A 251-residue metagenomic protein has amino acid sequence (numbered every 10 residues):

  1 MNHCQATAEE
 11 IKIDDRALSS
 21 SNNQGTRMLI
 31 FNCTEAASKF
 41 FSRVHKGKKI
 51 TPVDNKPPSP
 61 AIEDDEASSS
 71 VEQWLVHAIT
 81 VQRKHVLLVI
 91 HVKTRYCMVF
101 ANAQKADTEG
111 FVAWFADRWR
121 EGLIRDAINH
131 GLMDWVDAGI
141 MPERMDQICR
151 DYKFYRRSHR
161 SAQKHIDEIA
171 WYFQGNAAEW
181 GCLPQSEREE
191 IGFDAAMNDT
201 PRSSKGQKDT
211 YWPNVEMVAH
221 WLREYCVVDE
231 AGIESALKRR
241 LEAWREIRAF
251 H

Functional and structural regions predicted by a protein language model:
M1-T80, H85-V86, C97, A101-H251: HHCC-type zinc-binding knuckle of retroelement integrases
H91-C97: Short, glycine-anchored, charge-dense loop/turn motifs used at functional sites
